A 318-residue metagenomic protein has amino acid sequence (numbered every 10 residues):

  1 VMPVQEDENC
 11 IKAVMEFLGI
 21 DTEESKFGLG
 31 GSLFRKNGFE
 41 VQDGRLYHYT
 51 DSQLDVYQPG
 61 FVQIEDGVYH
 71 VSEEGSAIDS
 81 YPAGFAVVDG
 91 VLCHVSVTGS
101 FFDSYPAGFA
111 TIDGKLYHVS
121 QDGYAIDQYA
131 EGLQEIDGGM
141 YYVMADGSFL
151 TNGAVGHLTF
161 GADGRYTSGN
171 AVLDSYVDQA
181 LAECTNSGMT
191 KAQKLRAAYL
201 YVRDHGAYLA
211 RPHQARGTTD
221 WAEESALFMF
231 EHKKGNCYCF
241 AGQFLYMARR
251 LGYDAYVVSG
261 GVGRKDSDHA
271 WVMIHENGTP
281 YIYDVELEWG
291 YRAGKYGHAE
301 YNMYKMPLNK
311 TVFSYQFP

Functional and structural regions predicted by a protein language model:
V1-S175, Q214, V258-N277, D284 (+3 more regions): Extracellular adhesion/carbohydrate-binding repeat motifs centered on closely spaced tryptophans
V172-M229: Secondary-structure boundary elements
L209-A270, H275: Active-site neighborhood of thiol-dependent amide/isopeptide-bond enzymes
E288-W289: Surface-exposed loop and adjacent secondary-structure segments within mature catalytic domains
L308: Catalytic residues for metal-mediated phosphoryl-transfer on nucleic acids/nucleotides
P318: Basic, glycine-rich
